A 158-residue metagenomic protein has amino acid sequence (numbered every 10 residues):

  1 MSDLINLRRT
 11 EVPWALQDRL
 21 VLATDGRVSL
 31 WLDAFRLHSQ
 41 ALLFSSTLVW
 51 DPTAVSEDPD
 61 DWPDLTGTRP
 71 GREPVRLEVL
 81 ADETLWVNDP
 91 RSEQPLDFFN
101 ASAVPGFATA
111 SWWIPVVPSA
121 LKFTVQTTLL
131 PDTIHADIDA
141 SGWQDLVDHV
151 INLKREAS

Functional and structural regions predicted by a protein language model:
M1-W31: A eukaryote-biased signal for short, well-structured alpha-helical docking elements
W31-L37: Beta-strand-rich domain onsets/edges
A41-W50: Short, well-ordered beta-strand segments enriched in hydrophobic/aromatic residues
P52-A54, T128-A136: Short acidic/polar inter-strand loop motif in beta-rich domains
D58-R76: Short coil-to-beta strand junction motifs in C2/discoidin
G71-P115: Extended, solvent-exposed segments with strong compositional bias
S119-L130: Internal, hydrophobic beta-strand segments that form the core of beta-sheet-rich folds
D132-S158: Short beta-strand elements
